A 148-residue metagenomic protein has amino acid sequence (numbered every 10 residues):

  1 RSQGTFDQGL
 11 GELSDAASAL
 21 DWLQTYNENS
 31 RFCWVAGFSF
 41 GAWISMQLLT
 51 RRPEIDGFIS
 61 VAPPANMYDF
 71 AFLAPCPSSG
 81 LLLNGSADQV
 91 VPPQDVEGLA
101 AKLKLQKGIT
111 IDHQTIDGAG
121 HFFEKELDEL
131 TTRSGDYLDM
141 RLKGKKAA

Functional and structural regions predicted by a protein language model:
F6-N27: Alpha/beta-hydrolase active-site loop
N27-F38: Alpha/beta-hydrolase fold nucleophile elbow
G37-S45: Gly/Ala-rich beta-loop-alpha elbow adjacent to hydrolase catalytic centers
I59-Y68: Active-site nucleophile loop of the alpha/beta-hydrolase fold
C76, L82-N84, D88: Short beta-strand/loop motif that positions the catalytic acidic residue of the alpha/beta-hydrolase fold
S78, P92-K102: Short alpha-helix in the alpha/beta-hydrolase fold that links the catalytic acid
A87-V91, H121: Acidic catalytic loop of the alpha/beta-hydrolase fold
A100, Q106-A148: C-terminal catalytic histidine-bearing segment of alpha/beta-hydrolase fold enzymes
